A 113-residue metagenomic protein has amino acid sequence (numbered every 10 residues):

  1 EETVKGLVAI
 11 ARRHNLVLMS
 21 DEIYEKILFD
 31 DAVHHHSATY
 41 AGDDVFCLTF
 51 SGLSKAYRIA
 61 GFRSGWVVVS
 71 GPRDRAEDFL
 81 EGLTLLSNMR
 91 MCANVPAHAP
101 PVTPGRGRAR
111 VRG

Functional and structural regions predicted by a protein language model:
E1-A32: Catalytic PLP-binding core of fold-type I/II PLP enzymes
E1-V4, D31-H35, F62-G65, L80: Short, glycine/charged-enriched secondary-structure capping and boundary segments
I10-R12, Y40-D43: Short, conserved loop/helix-junction motifs that constitute active-site signature segments in enzyme catalytic cores
H14, H34-H36, H98: Histidine (H) residue identity feature
S20, H36, S51-S54: Short linear Ser/Thr-Pro motifs
F29, T39, L85: Phosphate-coordinating loops and pocket residues in cytosolic domains that bind phosphorylated ligands
G42-R112: Conserved core segment of the aminotransferase class I/II
